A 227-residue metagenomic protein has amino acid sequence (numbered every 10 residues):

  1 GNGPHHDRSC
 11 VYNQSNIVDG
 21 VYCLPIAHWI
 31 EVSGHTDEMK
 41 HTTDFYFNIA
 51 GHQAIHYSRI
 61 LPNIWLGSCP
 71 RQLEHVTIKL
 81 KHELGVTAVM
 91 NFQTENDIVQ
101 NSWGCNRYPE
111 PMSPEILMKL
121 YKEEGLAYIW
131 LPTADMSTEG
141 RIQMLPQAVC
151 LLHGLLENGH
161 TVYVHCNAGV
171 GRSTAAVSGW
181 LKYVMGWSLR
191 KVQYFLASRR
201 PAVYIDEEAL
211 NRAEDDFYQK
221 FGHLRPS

Functional and structural regions predicted by a protein language model:
G1-H56, D97-V99, W103-E110, I116 (+1 more regions): Non-catalytic regulatory/accessory regions that flank a structured catalytic core
R8-C10, G67, S178-W180: N-terminal low-complexity, intrinsically disordered patches enriched in charged
I49-I55, I60-V162, K182-F217, F221-G222: Cysteine-based protein phosphatase catalytic domain of the PTP/DSP
G159-S178: A phosphate-binding catalytic loop at a beta-strand-loop-alpha-helix junction that coordinates phosphoryl groups
